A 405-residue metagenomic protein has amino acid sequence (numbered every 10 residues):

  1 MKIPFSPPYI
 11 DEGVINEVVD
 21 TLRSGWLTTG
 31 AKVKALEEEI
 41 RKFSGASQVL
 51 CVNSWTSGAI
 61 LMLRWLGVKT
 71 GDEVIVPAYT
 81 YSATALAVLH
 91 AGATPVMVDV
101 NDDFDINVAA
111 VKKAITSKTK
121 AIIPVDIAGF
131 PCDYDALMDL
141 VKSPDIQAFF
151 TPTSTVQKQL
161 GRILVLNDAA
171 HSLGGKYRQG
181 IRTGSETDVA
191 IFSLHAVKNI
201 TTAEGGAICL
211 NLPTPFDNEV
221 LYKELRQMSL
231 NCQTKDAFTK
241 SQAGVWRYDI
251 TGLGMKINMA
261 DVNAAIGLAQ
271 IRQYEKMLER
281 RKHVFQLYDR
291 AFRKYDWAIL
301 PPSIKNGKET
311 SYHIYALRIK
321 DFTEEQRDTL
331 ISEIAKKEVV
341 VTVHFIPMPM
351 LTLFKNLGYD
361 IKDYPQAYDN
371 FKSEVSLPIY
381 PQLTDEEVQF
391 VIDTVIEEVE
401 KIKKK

Functional and structural regions predicted by a protein language model:
M1-L27, A31, D249-T251, P378: N-terminal "arm"/small-domain region of PLP-dependent enzymes with the aminotransferase-like
V18, M62, V391, V395: Hydrophobic "lid"/C-terminal helical patch of Rossmann-like NAD(P)-dependent dehydrogenase/epimerase domains
W26-E73, A87-L89, M97, D145-F149 (+1 more regions): Phosphate-binding glycine-rich loop
K34-E38, A46-S47, A121-V125, F130 (+3 more regions): PLP-dependent aminotransferase class I/II
I60-I123: Conserved PLP-anchoring active-site segment centered on the Schiff-base-forming lysine
L86-V88, R182, V262: Hydrophobic/aromatic ligand-binding patch that stacks against planar heteroaromatic rings of cofactors or nucleotides
D103-T202, L212-T214: Active-site phosphate-binding strand-loop segment of PLP-dependent enzymes
I191-F192, I200-T201, G206-C209, I257 (+2 more regions): Short glycine- and hydrophobic/aromatic-rich loop-to-beta-strand nucleating segment in the catalytic cores
